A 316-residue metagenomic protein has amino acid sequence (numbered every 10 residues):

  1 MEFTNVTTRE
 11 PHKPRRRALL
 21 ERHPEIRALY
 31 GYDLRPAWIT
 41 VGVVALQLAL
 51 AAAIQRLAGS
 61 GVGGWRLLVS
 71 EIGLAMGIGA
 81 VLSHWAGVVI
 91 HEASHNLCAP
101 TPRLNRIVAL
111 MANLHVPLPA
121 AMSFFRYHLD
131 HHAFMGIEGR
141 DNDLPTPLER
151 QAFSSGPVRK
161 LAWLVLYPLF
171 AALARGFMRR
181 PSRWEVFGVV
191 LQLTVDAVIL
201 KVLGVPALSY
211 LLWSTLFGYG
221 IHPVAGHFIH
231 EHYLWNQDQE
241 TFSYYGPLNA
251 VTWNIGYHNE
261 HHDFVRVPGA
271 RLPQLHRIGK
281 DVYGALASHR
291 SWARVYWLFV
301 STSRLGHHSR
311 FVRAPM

Functional and structural regions predicted by a protein language model:
M1-G79, L114-Y210, A270-R271, H276-M316: Non-catalytic, topology-defining segments of multipass membrane proteins
P36, M76, S83-H84, W184 (+5 more regions): Alpha-helical hydrophobic/aromatic positions enriched in membrane-embedded helices and signal peptides
A52, A99-P100, R140, E240 (+2 more regions): Short, function-defining helix-loop hinge/capping sites that tune catalysis or transport
I78-I90, A120-M122, P168-L173, L211-Q237 (+1 more regions): Transmembrane alpha-helical segments that form the membrane-embedded catalytic/substrate-channel core of multi-pass
A86-H95, F124-G136, H227-L234, V251-V267 (+1 more regions): Histidine-centered catalytic micro-motifs
V89-V108, P145: Aspartate-rich (DDxxD/NDxxD/DxxxD) Mg2+/diphosphate-binding motifs and their adjoining helix-loop segments
A99-I107, A120-S123, F217, R271: Short acidic-hydrophobic sequence patches enriched in Asp/Glu that either
R106-M111, Q239-T252: Membrane-cytosol interface motif
